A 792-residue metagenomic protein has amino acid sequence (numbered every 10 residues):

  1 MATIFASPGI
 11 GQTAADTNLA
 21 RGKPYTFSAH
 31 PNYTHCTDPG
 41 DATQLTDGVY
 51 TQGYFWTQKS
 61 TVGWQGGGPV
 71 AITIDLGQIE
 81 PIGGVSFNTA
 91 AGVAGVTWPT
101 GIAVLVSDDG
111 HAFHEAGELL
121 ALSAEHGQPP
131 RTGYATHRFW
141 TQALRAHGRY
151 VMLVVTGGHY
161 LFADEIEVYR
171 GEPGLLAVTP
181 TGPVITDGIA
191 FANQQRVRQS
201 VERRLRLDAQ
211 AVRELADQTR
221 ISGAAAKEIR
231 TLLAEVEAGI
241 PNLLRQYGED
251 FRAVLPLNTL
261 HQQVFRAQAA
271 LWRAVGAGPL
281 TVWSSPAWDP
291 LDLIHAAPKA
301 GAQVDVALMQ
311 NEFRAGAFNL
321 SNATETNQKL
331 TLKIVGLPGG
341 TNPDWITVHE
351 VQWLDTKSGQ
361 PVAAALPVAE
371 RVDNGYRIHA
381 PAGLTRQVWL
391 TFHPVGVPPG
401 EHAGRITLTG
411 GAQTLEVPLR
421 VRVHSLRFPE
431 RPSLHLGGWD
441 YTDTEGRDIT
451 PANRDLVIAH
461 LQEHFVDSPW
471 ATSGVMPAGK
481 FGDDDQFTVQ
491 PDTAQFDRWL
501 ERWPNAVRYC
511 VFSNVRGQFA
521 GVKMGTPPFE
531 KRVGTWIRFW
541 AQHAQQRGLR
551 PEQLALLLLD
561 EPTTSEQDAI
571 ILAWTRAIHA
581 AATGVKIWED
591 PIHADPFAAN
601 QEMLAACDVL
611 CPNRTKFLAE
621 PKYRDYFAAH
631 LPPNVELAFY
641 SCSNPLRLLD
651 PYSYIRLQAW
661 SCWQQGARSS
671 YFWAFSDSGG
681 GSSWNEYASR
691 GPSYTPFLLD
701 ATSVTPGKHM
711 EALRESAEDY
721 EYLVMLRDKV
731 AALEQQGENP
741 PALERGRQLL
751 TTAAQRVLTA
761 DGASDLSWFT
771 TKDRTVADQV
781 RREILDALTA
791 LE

Functional and structural regions predicted by a protein language model:
Q12-K23, A29-T37, T43, D47-G117 (+2 more regions): Aromatic, loop-rich ligand-recognition surfaces of beta-strand-rich domains
G77-I79, A90-G92, G158, S321-N327 (+3 more regions): Short solvent-exposed strand-capping/beta-turn motif centered on an Asx-Ser/Thr pair
I82-G84, G301-T324: Contiguous beta-strand segments within globular domains
R198-L271, G521-V522, P528-F529, V533-E566 (+4 more regions): Catalytic domains of carbohydrate-active enzymes that cleave complex glycans
W272-R273, G278-A300, T324-L390, V397-P398: Surface-exposed binding patches on compact interaction domains or structured appendages
A300, N311-A317, R386-Q387, V397-R405: Short, solvent-exposed loop/turn segments enriched in Ser/Thr/Gly
S321, A369, F392-P394, A403-G410 (+4 more regions): Aromatic-lined carbohydrate-binding surfaces of glycoside hydrolases
V609-S682: Catalytic-core region of carbohydrate-active enzymes that cleave or remodel glycosidic bonds
